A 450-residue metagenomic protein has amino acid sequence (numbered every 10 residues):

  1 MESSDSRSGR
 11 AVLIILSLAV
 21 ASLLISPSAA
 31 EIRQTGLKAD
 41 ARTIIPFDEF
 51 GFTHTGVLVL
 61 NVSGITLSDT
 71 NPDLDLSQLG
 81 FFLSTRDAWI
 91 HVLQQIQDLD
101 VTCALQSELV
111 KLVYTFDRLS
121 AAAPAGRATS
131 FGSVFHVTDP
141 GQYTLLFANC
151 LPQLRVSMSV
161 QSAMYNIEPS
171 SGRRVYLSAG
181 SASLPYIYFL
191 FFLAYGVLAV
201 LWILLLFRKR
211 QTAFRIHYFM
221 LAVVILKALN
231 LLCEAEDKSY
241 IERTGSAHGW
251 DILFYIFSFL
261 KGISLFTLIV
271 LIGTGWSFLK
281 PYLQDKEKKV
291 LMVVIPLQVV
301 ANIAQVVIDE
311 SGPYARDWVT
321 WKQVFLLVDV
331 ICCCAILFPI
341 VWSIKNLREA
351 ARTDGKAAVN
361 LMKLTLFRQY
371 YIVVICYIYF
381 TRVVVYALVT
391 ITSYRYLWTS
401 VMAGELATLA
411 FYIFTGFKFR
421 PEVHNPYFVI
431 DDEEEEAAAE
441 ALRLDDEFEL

Functional and structural regions predicted by a protein language model:
E2-A182: Soluble extramembrane domains flanking the early transmembrane region of eukaryotic membrane proteins
L13-L18, V223, V401, Y412: Small-residue packing motifs within transmembrane alpha-helices
L60, Y143-F147, I203, G273 (+2 more regions): Structural signal for hydrophobic/aromatic residues that build the beta-strand cores of folded beta-sheet domains
M164-V300: Hydrophobic alpha-helical transmembrane segments corresponding to the first two to three helices of multi-pass helical
S246-L450: Generic detector of multi-pass transmembrane helix bundles and their immediately adjacent loops in polytopic membrane
